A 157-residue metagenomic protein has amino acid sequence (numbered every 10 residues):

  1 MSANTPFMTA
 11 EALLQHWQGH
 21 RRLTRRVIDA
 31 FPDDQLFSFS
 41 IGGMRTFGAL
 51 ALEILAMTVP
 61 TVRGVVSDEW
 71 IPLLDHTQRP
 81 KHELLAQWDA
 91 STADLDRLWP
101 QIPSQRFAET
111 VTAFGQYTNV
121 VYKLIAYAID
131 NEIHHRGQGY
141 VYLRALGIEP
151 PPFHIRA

Functional and structural regions predicted by a protein language model:
M1-E11: Basic/polar N-terminal segments that are highly enriched at the extreme N-terminus, encompassing both cleavable
S2, L14-D29, D33-H76, A113-A157: Short, contiguous alpha-helical
T9, H16-H20, Q87-A90: Soluble or luminal CAZymes and related metallo-dependent hydrolases
R63-I102: Helix-adjacent hinge/juxtasegments
P100-G115: Acidic catalytic patch
